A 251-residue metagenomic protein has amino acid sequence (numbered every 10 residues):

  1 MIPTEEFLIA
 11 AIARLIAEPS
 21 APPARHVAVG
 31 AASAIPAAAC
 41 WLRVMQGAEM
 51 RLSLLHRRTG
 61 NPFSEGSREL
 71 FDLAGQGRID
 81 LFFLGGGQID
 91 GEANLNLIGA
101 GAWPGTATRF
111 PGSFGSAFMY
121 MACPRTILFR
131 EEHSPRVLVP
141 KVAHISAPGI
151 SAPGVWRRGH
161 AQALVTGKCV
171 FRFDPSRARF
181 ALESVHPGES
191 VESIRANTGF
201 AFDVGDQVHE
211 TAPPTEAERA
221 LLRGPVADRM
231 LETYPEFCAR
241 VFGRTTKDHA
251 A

Functional and structural regions predicted by a protein language model:
M1-S67, R78: N-terminal active-site beta-alpha-beta segment that forms phosphate/nucleotide-binding and substrate-recognition loops
I2-A28, H160-A161, V165, C169-A178 (+1 more regions): Intrinsically disordered, low-complexity segments enriched in small residues
Q46-L55, G77, A107-G112, V185 (+1 more regions): Short, Lys/Arg-enriched charge-dense amphipathic segments
H56-P62, L84-G85, G115-F118, T233-A251: Short, surface-exposed, charge-dense and proline/glycine-enriched linear segments
G60-P214, E218-A220: Conserved phosphate- and dinucleotide-binding cores of soluble alpha/beta proteins, encompassing both enzyme active
